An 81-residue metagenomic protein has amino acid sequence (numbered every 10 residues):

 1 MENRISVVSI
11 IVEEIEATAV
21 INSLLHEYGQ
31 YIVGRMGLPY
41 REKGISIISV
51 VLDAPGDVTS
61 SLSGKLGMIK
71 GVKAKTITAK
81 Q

Functional and structural regions predicted by a protein language model:
M1-Q81: Long, contiguous binding/interaction regions
